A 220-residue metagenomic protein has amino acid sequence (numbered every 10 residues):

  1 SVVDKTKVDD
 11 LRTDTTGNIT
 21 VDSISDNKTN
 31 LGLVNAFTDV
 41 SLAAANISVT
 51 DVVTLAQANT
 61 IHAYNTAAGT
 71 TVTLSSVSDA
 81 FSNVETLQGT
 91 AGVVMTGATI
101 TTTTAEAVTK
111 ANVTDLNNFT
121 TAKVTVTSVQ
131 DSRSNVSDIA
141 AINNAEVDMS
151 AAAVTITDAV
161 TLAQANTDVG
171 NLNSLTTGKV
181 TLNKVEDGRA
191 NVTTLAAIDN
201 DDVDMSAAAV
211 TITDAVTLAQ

Functional and structural regions predicted by a protein language model:
S1-Q220: General marker for long, soluble alpha-helical cores
